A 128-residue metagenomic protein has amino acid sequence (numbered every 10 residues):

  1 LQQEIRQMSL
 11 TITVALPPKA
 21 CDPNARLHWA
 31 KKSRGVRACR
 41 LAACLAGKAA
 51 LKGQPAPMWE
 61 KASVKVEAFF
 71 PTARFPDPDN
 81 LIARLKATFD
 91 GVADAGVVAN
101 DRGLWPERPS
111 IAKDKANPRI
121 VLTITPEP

Functional and structural regions predicted by a protein language model:
L1-P128: Catalytic phosphate/metal-binding cores of nucleic-acid and nucleotide-processing enzymes, i.e., regions that mediate
